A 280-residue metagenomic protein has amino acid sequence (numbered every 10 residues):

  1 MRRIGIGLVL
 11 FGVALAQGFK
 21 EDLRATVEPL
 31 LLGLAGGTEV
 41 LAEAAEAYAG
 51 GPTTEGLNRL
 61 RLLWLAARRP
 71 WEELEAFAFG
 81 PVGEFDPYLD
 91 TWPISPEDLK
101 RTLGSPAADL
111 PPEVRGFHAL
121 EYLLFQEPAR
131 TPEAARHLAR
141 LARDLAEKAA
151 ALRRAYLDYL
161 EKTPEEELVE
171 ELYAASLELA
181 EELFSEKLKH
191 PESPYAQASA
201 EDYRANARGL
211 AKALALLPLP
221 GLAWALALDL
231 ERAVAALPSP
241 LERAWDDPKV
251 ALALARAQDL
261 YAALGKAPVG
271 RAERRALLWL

Functional and structural regions predicted by a protein language model:
R2-G7: Sec-dependent signal peptide recognition, specifically the positively charged N-region followed immediately by
V9-A16: Hydrophobic h-region of N-terminal signal peptides that target proteins for export in Gram-negative bacteria
Q17-L280: Mature extracytoplasmic or organellar-lumen-exposed domains after removal of signal/transit peptides
